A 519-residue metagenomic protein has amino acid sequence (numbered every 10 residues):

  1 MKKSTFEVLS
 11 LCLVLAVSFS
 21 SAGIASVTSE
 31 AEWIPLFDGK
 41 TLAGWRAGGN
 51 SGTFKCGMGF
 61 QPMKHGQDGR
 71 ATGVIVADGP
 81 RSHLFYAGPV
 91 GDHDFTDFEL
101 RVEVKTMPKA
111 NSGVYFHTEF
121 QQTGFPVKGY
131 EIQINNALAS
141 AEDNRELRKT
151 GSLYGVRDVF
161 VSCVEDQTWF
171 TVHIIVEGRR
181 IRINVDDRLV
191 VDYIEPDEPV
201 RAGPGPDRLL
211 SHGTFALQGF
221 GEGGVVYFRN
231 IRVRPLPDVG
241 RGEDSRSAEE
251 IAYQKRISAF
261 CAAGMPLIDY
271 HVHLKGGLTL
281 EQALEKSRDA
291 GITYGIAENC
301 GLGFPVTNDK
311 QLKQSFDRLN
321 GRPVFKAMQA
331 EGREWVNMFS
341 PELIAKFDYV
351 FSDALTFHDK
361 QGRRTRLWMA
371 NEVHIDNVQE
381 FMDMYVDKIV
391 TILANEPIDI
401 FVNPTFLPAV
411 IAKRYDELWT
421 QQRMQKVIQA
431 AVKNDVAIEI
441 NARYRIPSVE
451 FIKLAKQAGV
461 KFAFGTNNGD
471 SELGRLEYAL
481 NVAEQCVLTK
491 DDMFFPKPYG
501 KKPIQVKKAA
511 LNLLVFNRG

Functional and structural regions predicted by a protein language model:
M1-L11: Bacterial N-terminal signal peptides that target proteins for export
L9-S20: Bacterial N-terminal signal peptides
G23-E249: Carbohydrate-interacting regions of secretory-pathway proteins
Y115-F116, E131-I134, D269, Y294-E298 (+3 more regions): Structural recognition of the beta-strand scaffold that forms the well-ordered cores of secreted hydrolase catalytic
A248-A263, Y415-G519: Charged catalytic cores and adjacent phosphate/nucleic-acid-binding surfaces used for phosphate/nucleic-acid chemistry
E249-E334, P408-E417, K426-V427, G465 (+1 more regions): An N-terminally biased module of ancient metal coordination in phosphate/nucleic-acid-related enzymes
H271, V350, N403, I438 (+1 more regions): Conserved, mostly hydrophobic/aromatic
N308-K433, L488, A510-R518: Extended substrate/RNA-proximal surfaces in nucleic-acid metabolism proteins
